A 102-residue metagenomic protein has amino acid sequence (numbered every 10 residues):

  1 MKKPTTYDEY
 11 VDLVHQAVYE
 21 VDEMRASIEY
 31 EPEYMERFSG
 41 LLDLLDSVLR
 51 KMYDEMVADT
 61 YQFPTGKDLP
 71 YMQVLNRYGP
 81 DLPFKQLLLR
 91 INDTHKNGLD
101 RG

Functional and structural regions predicted by a protein language model:
M1-R37: Short terminal alpha-helical segments
V11-V18, S39-Y53, L69-M72, L88 (+1 more regions): Generic structural concept
V21-M24, I28, M56-D59, G98 (+1 more regions): Short secondary-structure junctions and interdomain/linker hinges
E29, T60-D68: Structured alpha-helical bundle/scaffold domains in large eukaryotic membrane-trafficking regulators
E31-P32, E55, D93-H95: N-terminal processing/targeting junctions
E33, R37-G40, V57-Q62: Short acidic, glycine/proline-enriched loop segments that cap or flank alpha-helices
R50-F63, L82-Q86: Amphipathic alpha-helical coiled-coil segments
T65-G102: Amphipathic alpha-helical binding modules
